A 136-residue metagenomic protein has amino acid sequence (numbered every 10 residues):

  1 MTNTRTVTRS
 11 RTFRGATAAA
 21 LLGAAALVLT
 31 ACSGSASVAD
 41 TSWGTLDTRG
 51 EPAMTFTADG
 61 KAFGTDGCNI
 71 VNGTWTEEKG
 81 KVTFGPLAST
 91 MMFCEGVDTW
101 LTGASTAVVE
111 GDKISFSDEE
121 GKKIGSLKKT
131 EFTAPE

Functional and structural regions predicted by a protein language model:
T2-E136: Lipid interaction determinants
